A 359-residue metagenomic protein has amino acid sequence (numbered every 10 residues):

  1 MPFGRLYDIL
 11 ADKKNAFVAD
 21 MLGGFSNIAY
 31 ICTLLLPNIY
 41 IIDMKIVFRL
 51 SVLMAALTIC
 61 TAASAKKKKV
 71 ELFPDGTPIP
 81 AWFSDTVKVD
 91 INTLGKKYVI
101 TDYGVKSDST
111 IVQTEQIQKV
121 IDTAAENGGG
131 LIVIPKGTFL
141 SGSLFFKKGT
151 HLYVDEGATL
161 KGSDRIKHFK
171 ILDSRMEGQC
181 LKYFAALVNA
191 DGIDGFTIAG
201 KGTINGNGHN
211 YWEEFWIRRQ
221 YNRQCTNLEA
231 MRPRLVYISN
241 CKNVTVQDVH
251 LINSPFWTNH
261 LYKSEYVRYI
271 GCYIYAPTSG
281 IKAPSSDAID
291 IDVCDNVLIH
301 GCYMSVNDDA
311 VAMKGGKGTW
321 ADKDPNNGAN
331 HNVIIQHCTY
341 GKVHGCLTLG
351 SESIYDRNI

Functional and structural regions predicted by a protein language model:
P2-I9: Extreme N-terminal basic, low-complexity initiation segments that serve as generic localization/processing leaders
D8, A16-V18: Short hydrophobic alpha-helical segments enriched in small aliphatic residues
V18-A19, L50, M54: Composition-driven detection of intrinsically disordered, low-complexity segments
N27-S51, T58-V133, T138-H151, D155-N240 (+4 more regions): Extracellular "leader-to-stem" segments immediately downstream of a signal peptide or signal-anchor in secreted/lumenal
I121-A124, L140-K148, D248, W257-K263 (+4 more regions): Short, T/G/N/S-enriched strand-turn elements that build extracellular solenoid repeat scaffolds
E156-G157, D194-T203, K242-N253, E265-T278 (+5 more regions): Right-handed parallel beta-helix
